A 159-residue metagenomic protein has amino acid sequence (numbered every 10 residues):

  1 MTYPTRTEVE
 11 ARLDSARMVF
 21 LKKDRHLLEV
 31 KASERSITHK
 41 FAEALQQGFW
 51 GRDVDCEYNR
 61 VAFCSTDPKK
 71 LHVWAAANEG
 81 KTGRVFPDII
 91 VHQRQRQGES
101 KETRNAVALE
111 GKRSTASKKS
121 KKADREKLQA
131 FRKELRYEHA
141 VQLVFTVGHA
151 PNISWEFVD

Functional and structural regions predicted by a protein language model:
M1-Q46: Charged, often low-complexity linker/regulatory segments
K23-V30, A76, G111-T115: Surface-exposed cleft-lining segments at the edges of enzyme active sites
Q46-W50, K133: A general structural signal for alpha-helical elements within enzymatic catalytic domains
R52-E102: Active-site metal-binding core of divalent-cation-utilizing nuclease and nuclease-like domains
D88-Q93, R104-T115, L128: Conserved catalytic cores of phosphodiester-cleaving nucleases, focusing on short active-site segments
R96, S114-A116, V147-G148: Short Gly/Pro-enriched loop/turn and capping motifs at secondary-structure junctions
S100-T103, A116-E126: Active-site-adjacent loop/helix micro-motif of nuclease/hydrolase catalytic cores
R132-V158: Nucleic-acid nuclease catalytic cores
